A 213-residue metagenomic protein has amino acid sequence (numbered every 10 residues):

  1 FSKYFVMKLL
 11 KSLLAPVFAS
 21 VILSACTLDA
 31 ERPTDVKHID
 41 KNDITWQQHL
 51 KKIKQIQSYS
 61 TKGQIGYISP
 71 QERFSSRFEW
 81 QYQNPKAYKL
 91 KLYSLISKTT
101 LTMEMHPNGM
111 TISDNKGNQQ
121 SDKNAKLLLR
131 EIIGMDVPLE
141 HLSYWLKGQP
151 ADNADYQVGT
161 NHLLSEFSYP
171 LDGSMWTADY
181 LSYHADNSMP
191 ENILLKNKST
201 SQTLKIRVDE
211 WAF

Functional and structural regions predicted by a protein language model:
F5-L14: Bacterial N-terminal signal peptides that target proteins for export
L23-A25: C-terminal motif of bacterial Sec signal peptides marking the signal peptidase cleavage site
T27-A30: Bacterial signal peptide processing site
H49-Q71: A short, Trp-centered hydrophobic/proline-enriched beta-strand micro-motif
K62, R73-S75, Q81, K86 (+4 more regions): Beta-strand-dominated lipid-handling architectures at cellular/organellar boundaries
A87-M135: An acidic-aromatic
N115-S174: Flexible, processing/modification-adjacent segments and terminal tails in exported/periplasmic/extracellular proteins
G148-F213: Gly/Pro-enriched, hydrophobic low-complexity segments that function as extracytoplasmic propeptides/linkers
